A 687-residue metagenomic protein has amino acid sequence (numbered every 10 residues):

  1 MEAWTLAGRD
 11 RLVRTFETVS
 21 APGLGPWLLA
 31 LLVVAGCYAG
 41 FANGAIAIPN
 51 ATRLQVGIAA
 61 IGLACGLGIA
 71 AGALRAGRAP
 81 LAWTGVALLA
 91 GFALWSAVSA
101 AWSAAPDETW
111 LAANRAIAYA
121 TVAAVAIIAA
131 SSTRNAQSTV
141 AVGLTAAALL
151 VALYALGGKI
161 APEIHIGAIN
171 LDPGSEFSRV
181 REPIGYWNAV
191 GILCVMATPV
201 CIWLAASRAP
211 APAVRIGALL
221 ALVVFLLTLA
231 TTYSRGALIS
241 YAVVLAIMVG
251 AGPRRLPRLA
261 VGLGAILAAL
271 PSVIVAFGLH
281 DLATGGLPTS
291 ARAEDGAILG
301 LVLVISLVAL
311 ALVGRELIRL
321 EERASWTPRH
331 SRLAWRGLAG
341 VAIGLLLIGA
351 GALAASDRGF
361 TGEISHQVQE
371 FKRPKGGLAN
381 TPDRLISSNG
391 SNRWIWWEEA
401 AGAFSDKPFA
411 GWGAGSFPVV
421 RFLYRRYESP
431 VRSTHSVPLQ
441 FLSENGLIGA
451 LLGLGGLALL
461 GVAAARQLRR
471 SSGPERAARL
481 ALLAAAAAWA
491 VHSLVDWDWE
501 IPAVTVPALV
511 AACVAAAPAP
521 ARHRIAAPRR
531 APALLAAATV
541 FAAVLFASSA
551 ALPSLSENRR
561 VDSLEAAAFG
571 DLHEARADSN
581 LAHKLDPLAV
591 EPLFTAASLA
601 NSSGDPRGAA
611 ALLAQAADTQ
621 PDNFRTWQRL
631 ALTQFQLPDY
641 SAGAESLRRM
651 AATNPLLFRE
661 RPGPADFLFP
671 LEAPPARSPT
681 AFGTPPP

Functional and structural regions predicted by a protein language model:
E2-G44, G57-I69, A90-A100, L111-I128 (+6 more regions): Alpha-helical transmembrane segments of multi-pass inner-membrane proteins
F41-L54, A70-R78, A104-A105: Short, hydrophobic transmembrane alpha-helix segments
A118, Y154-I169, I348-D406, A410: Aromatic-rich transmembrane-lumenal/periplasmic boundary elements in polytopic membrane proteins
G174-F177, H366-R384, R559-N580: Short extracytoplasmic/periplasmic juxtamembrane "stem" segments immediately C-terminal to an N-terminal membrane anchor
Y186, G376-R432, P438-F441, N445-L452: TM-adjacent membrane-interface loops and short helices in multi-pass inner/ER membrane proteins
S234, E475, A550-A551, K584 (+1 more regions): Structural signature of alpha-solenoid helical repeat scaffolds
I348-Q369, A531-E574: Hydrophobic alpha-helical transmembrane segments in integral membrane proteins
R559-P687: C-terminal luminal/periplasmic domains and tails of membrane-associated envelope-modifying transferases
